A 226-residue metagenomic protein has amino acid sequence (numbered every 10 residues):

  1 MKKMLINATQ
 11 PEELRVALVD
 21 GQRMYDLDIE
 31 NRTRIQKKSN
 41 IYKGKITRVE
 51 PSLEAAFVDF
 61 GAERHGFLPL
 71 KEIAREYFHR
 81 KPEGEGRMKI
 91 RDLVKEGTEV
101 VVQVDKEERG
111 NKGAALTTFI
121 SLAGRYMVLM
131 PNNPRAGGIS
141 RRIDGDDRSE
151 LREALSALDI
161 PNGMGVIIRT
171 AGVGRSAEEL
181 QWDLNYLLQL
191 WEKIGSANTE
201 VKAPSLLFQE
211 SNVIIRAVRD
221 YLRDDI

Functional and structural regions predicted by a protein language model:
M1-I226: Single-stranded RNA-binding surfaces
